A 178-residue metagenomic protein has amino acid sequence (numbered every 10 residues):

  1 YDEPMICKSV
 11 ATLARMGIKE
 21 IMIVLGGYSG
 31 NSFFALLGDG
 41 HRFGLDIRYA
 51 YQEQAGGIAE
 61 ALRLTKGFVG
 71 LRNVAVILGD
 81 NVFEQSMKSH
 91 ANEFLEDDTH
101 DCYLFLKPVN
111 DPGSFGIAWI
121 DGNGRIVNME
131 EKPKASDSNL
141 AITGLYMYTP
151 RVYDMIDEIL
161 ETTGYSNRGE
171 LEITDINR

Functional and structural regions predicted by a protein language model:
E3-L78, V82-S89: Conserved N-terminal catalytic core of the sugar/cofactor nucleotidyltransferase
R15, F68-L71, D97-T99, P112 (+1 more regions): Alpha-helix termination/capping residues and helix-transition junctions
Q54-I58, D111-P112, A135: A short acidic, often aromatic-flanked loop/helix-cap motif at beta-alpha or helix-coil junctions that lines enzyme
Q85-G113: Conserved donor-nucleotide/metal-binding helix-loop-beta segment in metal-dependent transferases, i.e., the alpha-helix
M87-S89, S114-I117, L140-A141, D157-I159: A short secondary-structure junction signal
L95, R125-R178: Catalytic-core segments of class I nucleotidyltransferases/pyrophosphorylases that form NMP-activated intermediates
L104, I117, L145-M147: Conserved hydrophobic/aromatic beta-strand scaffold that supports enzyme active sites
W119-R125: Short acidic-glycine loop/turn motifs at beta-strand connectors
